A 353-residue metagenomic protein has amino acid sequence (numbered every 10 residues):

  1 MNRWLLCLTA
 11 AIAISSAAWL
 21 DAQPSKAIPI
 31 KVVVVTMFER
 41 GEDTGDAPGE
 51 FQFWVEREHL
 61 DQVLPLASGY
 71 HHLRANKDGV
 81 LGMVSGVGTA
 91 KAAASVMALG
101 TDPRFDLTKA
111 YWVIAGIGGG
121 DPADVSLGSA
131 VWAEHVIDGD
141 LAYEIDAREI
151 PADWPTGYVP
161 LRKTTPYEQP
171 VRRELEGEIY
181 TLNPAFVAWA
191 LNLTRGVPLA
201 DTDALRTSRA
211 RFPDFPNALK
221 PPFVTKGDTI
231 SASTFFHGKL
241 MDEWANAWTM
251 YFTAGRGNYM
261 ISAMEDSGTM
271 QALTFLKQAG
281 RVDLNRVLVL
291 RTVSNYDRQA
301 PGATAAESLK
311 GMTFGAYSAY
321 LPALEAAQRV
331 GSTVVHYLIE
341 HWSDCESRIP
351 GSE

Functional and structural regions predicted by a protein language model:
M1-L6: Bacterial N-terminal signal peptides that target proteins for export
C7-S16: Bacterial N-terminal signal peptides
W19-D21: Sec/Tat signal peptide C-region and signal peptidase I cleavage site
Q23-E353: Accessory terminal and edge-of-domain segments that mediate assembly/interaction and cofactor placement around
